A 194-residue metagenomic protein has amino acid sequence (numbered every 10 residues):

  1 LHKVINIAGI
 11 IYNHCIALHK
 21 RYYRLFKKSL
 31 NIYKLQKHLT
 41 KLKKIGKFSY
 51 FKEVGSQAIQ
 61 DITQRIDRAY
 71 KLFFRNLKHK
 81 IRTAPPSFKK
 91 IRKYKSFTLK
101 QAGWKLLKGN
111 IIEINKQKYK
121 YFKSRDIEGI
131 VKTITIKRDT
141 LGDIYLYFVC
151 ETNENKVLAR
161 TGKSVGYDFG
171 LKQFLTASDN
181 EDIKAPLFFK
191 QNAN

Functional and structural regions predicted by a protein language model:
L1-N194: Nucleic-acid substrate recognition interfaces
